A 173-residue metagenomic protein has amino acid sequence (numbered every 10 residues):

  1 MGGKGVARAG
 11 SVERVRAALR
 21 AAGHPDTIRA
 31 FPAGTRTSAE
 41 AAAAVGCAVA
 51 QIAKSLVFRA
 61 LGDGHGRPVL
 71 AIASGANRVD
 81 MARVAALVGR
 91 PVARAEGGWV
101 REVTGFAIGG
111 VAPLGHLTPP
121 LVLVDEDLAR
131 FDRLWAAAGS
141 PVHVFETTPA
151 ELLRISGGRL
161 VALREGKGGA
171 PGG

Functional and structural regions predicted by a protein language model:
M1-G173: Extended, low-hydrophobicity, polar/charged segments
